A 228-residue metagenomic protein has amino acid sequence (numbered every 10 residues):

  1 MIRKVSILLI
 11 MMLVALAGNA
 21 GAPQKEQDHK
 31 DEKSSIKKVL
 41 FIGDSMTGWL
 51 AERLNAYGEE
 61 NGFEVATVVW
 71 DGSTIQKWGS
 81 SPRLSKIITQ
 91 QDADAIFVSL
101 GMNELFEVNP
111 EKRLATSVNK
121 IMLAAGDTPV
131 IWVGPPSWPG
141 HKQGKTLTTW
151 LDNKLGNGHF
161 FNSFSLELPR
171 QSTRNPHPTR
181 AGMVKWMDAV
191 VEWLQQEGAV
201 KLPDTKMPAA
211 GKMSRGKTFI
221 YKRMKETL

Functional and structural regions predicted by a protein language model:
M1-S6: Bacterial N-terminal signal peptides that target proteins for export
M11-G18: Hydrophobic h-region of N-terminal signal peptides that target proteins for export in Gram-negative bacteria
A17, I42, L100: Short glycine-rich loop/turn motifs that provide flexible caps or phosphate-binding loops at active sites
G21-D71, S85-D92: Serine-esterase "nucleophile elbow" of acetyl-processing enzymes
V69-T74, S165-L166: Short, acidic/turn-prone active-site loops that include or flank metal/cofactor- and phosphate-binding residues
S80-K206, G211, F219-Y221, K225-L228: Alpha-helical cap/lid subdomain in secreted, periplasmic, or secretory-pathway luminal O-acyl-processing enzymes
